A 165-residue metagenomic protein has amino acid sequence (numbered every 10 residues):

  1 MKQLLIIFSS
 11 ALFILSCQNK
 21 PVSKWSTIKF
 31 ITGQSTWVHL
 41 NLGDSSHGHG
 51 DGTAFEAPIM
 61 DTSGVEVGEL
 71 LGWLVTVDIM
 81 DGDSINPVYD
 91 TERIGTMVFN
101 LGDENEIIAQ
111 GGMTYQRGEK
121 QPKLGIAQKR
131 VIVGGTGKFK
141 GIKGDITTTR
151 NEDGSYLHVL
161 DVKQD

Functional and structural regions predicted by a protein language model:
L4-F13: Sec-dependent N-terminal signal peptides
C17-D165: Targeting-peptide/extracellular-domain and disordered-appendage signature
